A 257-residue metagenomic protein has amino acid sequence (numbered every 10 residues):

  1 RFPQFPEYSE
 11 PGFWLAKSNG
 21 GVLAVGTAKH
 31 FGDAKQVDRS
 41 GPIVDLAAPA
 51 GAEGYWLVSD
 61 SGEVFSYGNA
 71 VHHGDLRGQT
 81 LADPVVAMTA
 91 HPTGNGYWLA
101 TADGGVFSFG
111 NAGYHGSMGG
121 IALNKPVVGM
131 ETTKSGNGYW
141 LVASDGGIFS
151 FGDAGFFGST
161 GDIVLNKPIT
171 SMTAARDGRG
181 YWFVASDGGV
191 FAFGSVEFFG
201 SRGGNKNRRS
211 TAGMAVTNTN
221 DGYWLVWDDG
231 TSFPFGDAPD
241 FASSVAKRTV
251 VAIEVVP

Functional and structural regions predicted by a protein language model:
R1-P257: Trp/Gly-enriched beta-strand/coil motifs that build multi-repeat beta-propeller-like domains and related W-rich binding
